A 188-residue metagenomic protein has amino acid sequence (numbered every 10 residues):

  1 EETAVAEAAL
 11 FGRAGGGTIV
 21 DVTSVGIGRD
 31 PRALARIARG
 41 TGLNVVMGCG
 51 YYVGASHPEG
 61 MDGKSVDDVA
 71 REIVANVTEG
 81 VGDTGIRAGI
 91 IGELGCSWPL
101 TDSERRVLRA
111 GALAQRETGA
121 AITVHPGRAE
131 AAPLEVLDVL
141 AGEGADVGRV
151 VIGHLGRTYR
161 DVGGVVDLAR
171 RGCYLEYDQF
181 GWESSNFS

Functional and structural regions predicted by a protein language model:
E1-A55, L175: N-terminal hydrophobic targeting/anchoring segments and the immediately downstream early-domain regions of hydrolases
E2, T23-A33, D62-A75, S188: Glycine-rich anion/phosphate-binding loops
A33-L34, G60, T101-R106, A129-G144 (+1 more regions): Distinct, well-ordered alpha-helical segments
R36-R39, N44-A121, R171-Y174, Q179-S184: Active-site gating/metal-coordination segments in enzymes
T41, G142-G148: Short helix-capping segments at alpha-helix termini
A121-R128, R149-R157: Catalytic beta/alpha-barrel core
L155-S188: Active-site-adjacent C-terminal substructures of enzyme catalytic domains
